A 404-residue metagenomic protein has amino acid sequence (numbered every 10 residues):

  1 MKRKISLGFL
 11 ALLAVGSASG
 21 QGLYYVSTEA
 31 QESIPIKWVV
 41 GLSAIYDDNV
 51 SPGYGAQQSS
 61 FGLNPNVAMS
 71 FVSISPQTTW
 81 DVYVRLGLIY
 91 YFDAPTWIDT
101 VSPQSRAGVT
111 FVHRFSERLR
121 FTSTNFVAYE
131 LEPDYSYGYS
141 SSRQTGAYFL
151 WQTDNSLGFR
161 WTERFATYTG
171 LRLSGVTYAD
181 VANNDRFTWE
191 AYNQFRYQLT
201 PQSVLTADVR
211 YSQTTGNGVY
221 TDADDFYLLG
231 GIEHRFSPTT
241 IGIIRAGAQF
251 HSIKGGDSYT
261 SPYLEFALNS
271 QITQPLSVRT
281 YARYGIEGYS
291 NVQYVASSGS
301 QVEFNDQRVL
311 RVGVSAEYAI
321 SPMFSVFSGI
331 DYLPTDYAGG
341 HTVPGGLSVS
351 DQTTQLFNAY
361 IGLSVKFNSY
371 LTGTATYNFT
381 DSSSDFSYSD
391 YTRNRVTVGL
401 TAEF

Functional and structural regions predicted by a protein language model:
M1-Q31: Cleavable N-terminal export/targeting peptides
G20-F404: Gram-negative and organellar
